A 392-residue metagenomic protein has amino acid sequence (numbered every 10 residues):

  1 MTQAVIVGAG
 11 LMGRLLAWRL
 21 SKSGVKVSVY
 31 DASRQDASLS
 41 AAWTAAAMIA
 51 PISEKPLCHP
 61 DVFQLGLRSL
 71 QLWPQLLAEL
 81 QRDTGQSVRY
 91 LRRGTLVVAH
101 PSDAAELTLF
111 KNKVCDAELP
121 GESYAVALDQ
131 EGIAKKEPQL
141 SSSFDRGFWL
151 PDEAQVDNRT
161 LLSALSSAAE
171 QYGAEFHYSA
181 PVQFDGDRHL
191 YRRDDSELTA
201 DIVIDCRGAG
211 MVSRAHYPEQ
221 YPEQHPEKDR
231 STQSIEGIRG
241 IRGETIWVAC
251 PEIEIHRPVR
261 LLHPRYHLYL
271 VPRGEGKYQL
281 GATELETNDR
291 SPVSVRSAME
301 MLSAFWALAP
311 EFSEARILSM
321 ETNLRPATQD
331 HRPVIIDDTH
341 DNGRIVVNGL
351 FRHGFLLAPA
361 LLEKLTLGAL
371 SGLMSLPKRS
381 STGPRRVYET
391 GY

Functional and structural regions predicted by a protein language model:
T2-S28: N-terminal Rossmann-like FAD-binding beta1-loop-alpha1 element of flavoenzymes
V5-V7, Y30, L198-G210, L362: Short hydrophobic core segments
M12, Q35, G210: Conserved Rossmann-like nucleotide-cofactor binding loop
W18-S23, A32, W43, M48-I49 (+3 more regions): Active-site substrate-recognition segment that forms the wall of the catalytic cavity or substrate channel
A47-G132, K136: Dinucleotide-binding Rossmann-like beta1-alpha1 core, especially the glycine-rich loop that anchors the ADP
L57, Q64-L67, H100-E106, F148-A164 (+1 more regions): Short beta-strand to alpha-helix junction loop
A154, E175-H189: A conserved short coil-to-beta-strand element within the FAD-binding core of flavoproteins
E311-Y392: C-terminal catalytic lobe of FAD-dependent flavoproteins
